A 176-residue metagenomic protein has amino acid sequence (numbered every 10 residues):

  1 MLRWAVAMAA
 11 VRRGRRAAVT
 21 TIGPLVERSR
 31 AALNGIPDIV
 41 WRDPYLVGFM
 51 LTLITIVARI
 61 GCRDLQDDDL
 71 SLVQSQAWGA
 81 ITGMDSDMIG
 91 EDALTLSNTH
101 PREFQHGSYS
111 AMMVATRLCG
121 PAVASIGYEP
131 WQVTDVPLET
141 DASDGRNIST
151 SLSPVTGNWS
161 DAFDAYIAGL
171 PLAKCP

Functional and structural regions predicted by a protein language model:
M1-D38: Short N-terminal edge-element motif at the start of the domain
R3, C62-D67, S86: General structural signal for secondary-structure boundaries
P24-Q66: N-terminal interaction modules that seed assembly of large macromolecular complexes
I54, A58, S75-T82: Generic short alpha-helical segment signal, independent of protein family or function, capturing local helix propensity
L65-A77, Q132: Amphipathic alpha-helical scaffolding segments
A80-P176: Helix-driven interaction modules
